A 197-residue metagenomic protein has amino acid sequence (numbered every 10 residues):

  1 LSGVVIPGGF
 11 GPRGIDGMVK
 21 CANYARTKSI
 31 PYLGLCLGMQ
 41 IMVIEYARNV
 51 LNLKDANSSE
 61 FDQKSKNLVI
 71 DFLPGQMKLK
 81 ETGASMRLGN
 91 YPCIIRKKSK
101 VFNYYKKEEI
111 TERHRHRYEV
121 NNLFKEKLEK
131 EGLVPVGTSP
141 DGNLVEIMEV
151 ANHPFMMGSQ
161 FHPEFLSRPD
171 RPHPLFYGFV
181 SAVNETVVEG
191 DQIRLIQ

Functional and structural regions predicted by a protein language model:
L1, I70, C93-I95, P135 (+2 more regions): Generic structural hydrophobic/aromatic packing signal, biased to beta-strands
G3-P92, K98-K100, P169, L175-V187: Cysteine-nucleophile active-site neighborhood
F10-G11, K97, R117, D141: Short beta->alpha junction loops/turns
G89-I95, H114-E119: Short, exposed beta-strand "edge-strand" segments with a Pro/Gly-rich flavor and a Y/T-containing core
K100-N103, K127: Short, solvent-exposed alpha-helical surface patches in well-structured domains
Y104-I110: Short, glycine-/aromatic-enriched active-site segment of Class I SAM-dependent methyltransferases
I110-Q197: Acyltransferase
